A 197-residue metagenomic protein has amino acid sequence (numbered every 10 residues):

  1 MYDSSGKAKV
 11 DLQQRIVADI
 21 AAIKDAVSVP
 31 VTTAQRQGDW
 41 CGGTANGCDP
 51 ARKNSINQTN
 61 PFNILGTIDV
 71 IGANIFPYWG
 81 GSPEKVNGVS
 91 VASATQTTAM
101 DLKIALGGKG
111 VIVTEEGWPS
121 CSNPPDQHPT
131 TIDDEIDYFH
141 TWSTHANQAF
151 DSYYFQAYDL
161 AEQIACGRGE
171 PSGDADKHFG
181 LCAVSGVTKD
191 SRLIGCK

Functional and structural regions predicted by a protein language model:
Y2-T131, G173-D174, L181-V184, G195: Noncatalytic carbohydrate-binding groove/subsite architecture in carbohydrate-active enzymes
P124-D134, H140-K197: Aromatic-rich peripheral "rim/lid" segments of glycoside hydrolase catalytic domains that contact and position glycan
